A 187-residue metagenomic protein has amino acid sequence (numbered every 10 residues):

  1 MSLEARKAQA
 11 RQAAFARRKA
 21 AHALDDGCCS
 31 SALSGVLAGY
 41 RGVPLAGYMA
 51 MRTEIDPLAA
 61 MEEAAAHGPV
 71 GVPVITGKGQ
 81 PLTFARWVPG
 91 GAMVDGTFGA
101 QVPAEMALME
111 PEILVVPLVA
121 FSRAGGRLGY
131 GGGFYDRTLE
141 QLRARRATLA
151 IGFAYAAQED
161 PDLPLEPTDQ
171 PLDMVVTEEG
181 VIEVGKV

Functional and structural regions predicted by a protein language model:
M1-A5, Q9, A16-A20, E105 (+3 more regions): Surface-exposed, charge/polar-rich loops and edge strands
M1-E110: N-terminal active-site beta-alpha-beta segment that forms phosphate/nucleotide-binding and substrate-recognition loops
Y48, P73, V116-P117, G152-A154: Short beta-strand segments
A50-T53, V119-R123: Short glycine-rich anion-binding loops that position phosphate/pyrophosphate groups of nucleotides and phosphorylated
